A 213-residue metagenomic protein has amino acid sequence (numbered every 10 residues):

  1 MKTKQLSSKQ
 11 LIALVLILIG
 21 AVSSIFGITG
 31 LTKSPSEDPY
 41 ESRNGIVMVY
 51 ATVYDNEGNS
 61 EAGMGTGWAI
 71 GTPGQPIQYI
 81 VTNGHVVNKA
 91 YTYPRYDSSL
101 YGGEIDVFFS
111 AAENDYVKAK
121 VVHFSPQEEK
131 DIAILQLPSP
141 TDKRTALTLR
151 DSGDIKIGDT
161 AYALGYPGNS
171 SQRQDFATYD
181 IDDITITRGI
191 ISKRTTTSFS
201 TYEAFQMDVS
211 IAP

Functional and structural regions predicted by a protein language model:
K2-T3, A13-I19, S23-T66: Protease-domain processing segments flanking chymotrypsin-fold serine proteases, especially trypsin-like
P35, T52-N83, Y116-K120: A conserved glycine-rich beta-strand in the N-terminal activation segment of trypsin-fold
V47-V49, G67, Q78, T82 (+5 more regions): Terminal peptide-recognition signature
T52, I70-T72, V122-F124, Y166 (+2 more regions): Residue-level recognition of beta-strand microenvironments
N59-M64, F108-V117, I181-R188: Short coil-to-beta-strand transition motifs
G74-Q127: Catalytic-histidine neighborhood of serine endopeptidases, predominantly the chymotrypsin-like S1/PA family
H123, T145-A204: Flexible, gly/ser-rich surface segments that form the specificity/activation loops bordering the active-site cleft
E128-L137, F199-D208: Short, solvent-exposed secondary-structure boundary/capping segments
